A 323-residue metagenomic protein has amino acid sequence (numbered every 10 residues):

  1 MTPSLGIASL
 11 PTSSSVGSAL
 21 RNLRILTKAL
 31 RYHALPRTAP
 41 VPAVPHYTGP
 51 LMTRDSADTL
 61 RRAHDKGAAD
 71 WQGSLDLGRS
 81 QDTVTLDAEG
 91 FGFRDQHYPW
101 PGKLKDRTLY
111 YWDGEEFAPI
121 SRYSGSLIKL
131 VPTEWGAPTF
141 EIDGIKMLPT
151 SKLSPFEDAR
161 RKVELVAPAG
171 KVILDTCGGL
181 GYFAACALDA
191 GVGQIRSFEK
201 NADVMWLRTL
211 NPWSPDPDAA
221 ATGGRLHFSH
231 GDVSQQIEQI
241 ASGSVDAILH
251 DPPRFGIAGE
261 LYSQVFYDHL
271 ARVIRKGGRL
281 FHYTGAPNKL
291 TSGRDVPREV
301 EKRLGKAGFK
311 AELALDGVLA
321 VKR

Functional and structural regions predicted by a protein language model:
P36-P132: N-terminal auxiliary segments of SAM/dcSAM-dependent transferases
G170-G179: Conserved class I S-adenosyl-L-methionine
L180-V192: Conserved SAM-binding loop of SAM-dependent methyltransferases across substrates and taxa, primarily the Class I
N201-I240: S-adenosyl-L-methionine
E238-L249: A short acidic, Gly/Pro-enriched loop at the edge of an enzyme's catalytic core that lines a small-molecule cofactor
Q264-K276: A short glycine-rich, Lys/Arg-flanked "PGG" loop and its adjoining helix->strand segment in the class I
G277-T284: Conserved beta-strand signature within the Rossmann-like core of class I S-adenosyl-L-methionine
N288-R323: Class I S-adenosyl-L-methionine
